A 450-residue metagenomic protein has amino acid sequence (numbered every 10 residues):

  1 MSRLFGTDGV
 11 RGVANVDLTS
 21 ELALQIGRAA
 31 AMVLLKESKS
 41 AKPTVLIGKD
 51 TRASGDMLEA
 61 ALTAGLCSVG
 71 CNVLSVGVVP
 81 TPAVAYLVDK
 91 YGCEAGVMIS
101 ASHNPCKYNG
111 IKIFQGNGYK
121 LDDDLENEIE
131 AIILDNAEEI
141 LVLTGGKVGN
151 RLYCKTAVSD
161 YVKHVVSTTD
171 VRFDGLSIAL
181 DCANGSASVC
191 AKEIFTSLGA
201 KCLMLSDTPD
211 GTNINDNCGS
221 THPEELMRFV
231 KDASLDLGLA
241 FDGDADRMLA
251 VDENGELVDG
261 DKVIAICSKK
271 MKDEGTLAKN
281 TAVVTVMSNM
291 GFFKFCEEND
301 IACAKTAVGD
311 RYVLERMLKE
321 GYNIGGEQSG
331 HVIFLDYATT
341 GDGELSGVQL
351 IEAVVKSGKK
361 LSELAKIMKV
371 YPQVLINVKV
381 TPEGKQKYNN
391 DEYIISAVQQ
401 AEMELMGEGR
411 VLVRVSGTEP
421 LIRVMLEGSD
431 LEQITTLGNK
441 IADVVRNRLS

Functional and structural regions predicted by a protein language model:
M1-A64, S68-V69, V148-I178, K385-N390: An N-terminal, well-structured beta->alpha segment
D8, I47, V84, V97 (+11 more regions): Buried hydrophobic positions in well-ordered alpha/beta secondary-structure cores of metabolic enzymes
V13, N109-A233: Gly/Ser/Thr-enriched, mixed-charge loops and adjacent short helices that form phosphate/oxyanion-binding elements
M32, K36, T44-N109, E193-V251: N-terminal small/polar loop signature for handling phosphorylated ligands or for N-terminal nucleophile
S40-D50, L74, S177-A179, N280-V286 (+1 more regions): Short glycine-rich phosphate-binding loop at a beta-alpha junction
G48-K49, L180-C182, D252, D336 (+1 more regions): Short glycine-centered, acidic/aromatic-flanked micro-motifs in structured strand/loop junctions that mark active-site
N127-V162, S167, E253-G326, I333-F334: Proline/glycine-rich low-complexity loops and linkers
L237, E274-S450: Phosphate-binding and adjacent anionic-ligand microenvironments
